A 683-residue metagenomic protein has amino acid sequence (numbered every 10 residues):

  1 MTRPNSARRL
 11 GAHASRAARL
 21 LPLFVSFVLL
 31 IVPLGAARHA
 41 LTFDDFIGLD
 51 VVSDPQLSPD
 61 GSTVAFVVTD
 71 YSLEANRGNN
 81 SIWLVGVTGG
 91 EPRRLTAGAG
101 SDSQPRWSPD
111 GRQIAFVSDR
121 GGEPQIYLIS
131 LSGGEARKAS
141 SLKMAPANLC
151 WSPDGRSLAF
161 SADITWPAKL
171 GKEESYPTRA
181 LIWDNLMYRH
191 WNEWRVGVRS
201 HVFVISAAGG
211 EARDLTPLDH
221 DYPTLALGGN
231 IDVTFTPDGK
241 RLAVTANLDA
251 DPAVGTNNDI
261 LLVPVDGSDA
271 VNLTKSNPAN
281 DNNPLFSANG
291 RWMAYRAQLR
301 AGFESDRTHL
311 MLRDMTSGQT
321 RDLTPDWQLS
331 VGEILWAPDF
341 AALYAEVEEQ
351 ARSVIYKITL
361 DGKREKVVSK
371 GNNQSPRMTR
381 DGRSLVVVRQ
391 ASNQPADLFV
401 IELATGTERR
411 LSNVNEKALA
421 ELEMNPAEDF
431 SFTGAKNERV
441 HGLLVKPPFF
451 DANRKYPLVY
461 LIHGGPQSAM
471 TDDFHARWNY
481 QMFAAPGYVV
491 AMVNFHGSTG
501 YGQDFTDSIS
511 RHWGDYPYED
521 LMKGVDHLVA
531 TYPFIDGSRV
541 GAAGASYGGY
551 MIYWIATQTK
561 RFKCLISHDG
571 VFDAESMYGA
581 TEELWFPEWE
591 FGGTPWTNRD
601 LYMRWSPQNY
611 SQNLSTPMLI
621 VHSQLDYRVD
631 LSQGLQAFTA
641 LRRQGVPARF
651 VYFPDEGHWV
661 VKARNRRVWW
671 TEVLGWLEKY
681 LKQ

Functional and structural regions predicted by a protein language model:
Q56, A159-S161, A168, R179-D184 (+6 more regions): Non-catalytic accessory segments flanking enzyme active sites
G61-V64, G111-A115, G155-A159, G239-A243 (+3 more regions): Hydrophobic beta-strand positions that form the internal "hydrophobic ladder" of WD40/Gbeta-like beta-propeller blades
V68-S81, T96-D102, A115-Y127, E135 (+12 more regions): A flexible loop/linker signature enriched in serine peptidases of the S9 family
G86-G90, S130-G134, S206-G210, P264-S268 (+3 more regions): Short loop/turn segments that connect beta-strands within beta-propeller blades
K446, R454-G464: Short beta-strand element of the alpha/beta-hydrolase
K455, P466-Y480, F495, S632-Q633: The serine-hydrolase catalytic nucleophile loop
N479, A484-A485, M492-Q683: Active-site-proximal cap/loop segments of hydrolase catalytic domains
